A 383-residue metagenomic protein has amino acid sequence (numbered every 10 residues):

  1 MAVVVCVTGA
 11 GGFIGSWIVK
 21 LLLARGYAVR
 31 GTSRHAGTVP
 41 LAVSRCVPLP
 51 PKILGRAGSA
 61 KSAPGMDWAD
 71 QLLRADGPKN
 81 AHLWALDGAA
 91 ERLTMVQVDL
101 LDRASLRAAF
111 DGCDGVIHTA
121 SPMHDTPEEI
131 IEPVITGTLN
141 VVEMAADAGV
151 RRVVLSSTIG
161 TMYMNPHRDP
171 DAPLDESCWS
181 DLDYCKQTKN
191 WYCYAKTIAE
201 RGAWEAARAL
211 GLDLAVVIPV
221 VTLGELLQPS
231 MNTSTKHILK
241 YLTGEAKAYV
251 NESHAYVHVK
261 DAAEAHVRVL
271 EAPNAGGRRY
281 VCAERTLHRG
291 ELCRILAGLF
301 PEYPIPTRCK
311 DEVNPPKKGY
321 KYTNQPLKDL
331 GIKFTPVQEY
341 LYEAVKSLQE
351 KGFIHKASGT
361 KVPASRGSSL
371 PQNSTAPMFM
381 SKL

Functional and structural regions predicted by a protein language model:
A2-A28: N-terminal Rossmann NAD(P)H-binding glycine-rich loop of SDR-like oxidoreductase domains
K20, H35, P50-L54, K61 (+4 more regions): Conserved Rossmann-fold NAD(P)-dependent oxidoreductase catalytic core, especially the SDR/UDP-sugar
T38, L49-L139, M144-A148: NAD(P)H-binding glycine-rich loop region in Rossmannoid oxidoreductase-like domains and their noncatalytic homologs
S157, A199-L226: Conserved beta-loop-beta element that borders a ligand/cofactor-binding pocket
A209-D213, G224-H237, V269-R279: Glycine/proline-rich active-site loop of Rossmann-fold NAD(P)-dependent oxidoreductases
I238-K247, E252-R279: Alpha-helical substrate-binding/gating segment
A265-P315, E343-L348, G352-L383: Mid/C-terminal beta-alpha module of Rossmann-like enzyme folds, strongest in SDR-family dehydrogenases/epimerases
V313-I332: Conserved C-terminal active-site "lid" loop/helix of NAD(P)H-dependent oxidoreductases that clamps the redox cofactor
